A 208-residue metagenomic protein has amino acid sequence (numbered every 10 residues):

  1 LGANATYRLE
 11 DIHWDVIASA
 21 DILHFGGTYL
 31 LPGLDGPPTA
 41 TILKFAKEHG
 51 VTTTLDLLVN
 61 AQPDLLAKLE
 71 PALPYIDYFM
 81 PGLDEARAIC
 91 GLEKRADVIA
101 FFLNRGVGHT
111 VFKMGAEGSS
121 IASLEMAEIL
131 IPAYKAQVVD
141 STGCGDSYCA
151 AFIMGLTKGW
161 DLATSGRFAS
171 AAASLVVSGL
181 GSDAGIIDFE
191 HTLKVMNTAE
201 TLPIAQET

Functional and structural regions predicted by a protein language model:
L1-G36: Conserved phosphate-binding/catalytic loop of the ribokinase/pfkB sugar-kinase fold
L1-N4, D84-E85, Y134-A136: Short, acidic/turn-prone active-site loops that include or flank metal/cofactor- and phosphate-binding residues
N4, Y78, R87, H109-V111: A residue-level structural signature of the nucleotidyltransferase/glycosyltransferase Rossmann-like core
A5, L31-P32, A61-Q62, Q137 (+1 more regions): Alpha-helix N-cap/loop-to-helix initiation residues
Y7, F45, R95-T208: Conserved phosphate-binding/catalytic region of the ribokinase-like
D15-A18, A67, P74, R105 (+1 more regions): Structured loop/turn residues at beta-strand edges in well-structured enzyme cores
I22-A100, E117-G118: Conserved beta-alpha-beta core of the PfkB/ribokinase-like small-molecule kinase fold
